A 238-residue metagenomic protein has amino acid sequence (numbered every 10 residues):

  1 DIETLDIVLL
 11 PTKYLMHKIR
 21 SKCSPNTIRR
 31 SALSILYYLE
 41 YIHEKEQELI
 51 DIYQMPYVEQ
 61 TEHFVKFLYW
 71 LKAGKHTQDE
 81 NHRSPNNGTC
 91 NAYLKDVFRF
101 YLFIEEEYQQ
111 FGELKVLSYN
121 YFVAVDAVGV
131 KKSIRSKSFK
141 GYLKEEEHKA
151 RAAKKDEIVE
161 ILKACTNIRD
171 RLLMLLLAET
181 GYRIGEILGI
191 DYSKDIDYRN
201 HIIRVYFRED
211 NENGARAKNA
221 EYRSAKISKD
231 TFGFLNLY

Functional and structural regions predicted by a protein language model:
D1-I7: Acidic, low-complexity proline/glycine-rich segments
L10-N26, L33-V130, E160: N-terminal core-binding DNA-recognition domain of tyrosine recombinases/integrases
I28-A32, L94, R171-A178: Short, well-structured alpha-helical segments
A92, R169-D170, R183-I184, R223-A225 (+1 more regions): Short, cationic motifs built from Arg/Lys/His that form the positively charged side of catalytic pockets
E107-Q110, L177-H201: Short, charged phosphate-coordinating catalytic segments
A127-E157, G214-K229: DNA breakage-rejoining catalytic core of tyrosine-based enzymes
A153-I184: Basic, Lys/Arg- and aromatic-enriched nucleic-acid-binding interface segment
G189-F234: Conserved tyrosine-mediated DNA breakage-rejoining catalytic core shared by Y-recombinases
